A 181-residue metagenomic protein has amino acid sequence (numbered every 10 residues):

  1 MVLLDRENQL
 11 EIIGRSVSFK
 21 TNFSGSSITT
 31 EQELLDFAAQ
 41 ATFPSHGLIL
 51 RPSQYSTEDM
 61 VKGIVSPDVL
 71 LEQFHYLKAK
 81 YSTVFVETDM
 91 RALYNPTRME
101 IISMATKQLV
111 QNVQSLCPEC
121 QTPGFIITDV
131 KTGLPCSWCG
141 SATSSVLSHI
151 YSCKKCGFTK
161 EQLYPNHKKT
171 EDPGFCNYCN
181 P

Functional and structural regions predicted by a protein language model:
M1-D5, C136: Short beta-strand scaffold segments in enzyme catalytic cores
D5-H46: Proline/glycine-rich low-complexity loops and linkers
I12-I13, I28, I49, I64 (+3 more regions): Weak global preference for isoleucine
E31-T106, Q111-L116: Active-site rim beta-loop-alpha module in soluble metabolic enzymes
T106-P181: Cys/His-rich short segments
